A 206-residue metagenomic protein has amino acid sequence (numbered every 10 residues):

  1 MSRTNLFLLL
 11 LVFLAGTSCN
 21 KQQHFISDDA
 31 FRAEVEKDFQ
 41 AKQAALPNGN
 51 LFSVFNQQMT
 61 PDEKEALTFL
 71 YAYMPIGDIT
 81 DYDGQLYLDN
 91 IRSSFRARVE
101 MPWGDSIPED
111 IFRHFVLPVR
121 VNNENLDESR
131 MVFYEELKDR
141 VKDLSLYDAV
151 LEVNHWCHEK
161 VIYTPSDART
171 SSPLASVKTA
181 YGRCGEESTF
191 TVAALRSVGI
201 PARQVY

Functional and structural regions predicted by a protein language model:
M1-I26: Bacterial Sec-dependent N-terminal signal peptides
C19-N154, S166, S176, S197-V198: N-terminal accessory/pre-domain segments preceding catalytic cores
V153, A180-V205: Cysteine-centered nucleophilic/redox motifs
N154-H158, I162: Amphipathic, well-packed alpha-helical segments that form the structural scaffold of globular domains
I162-T164, Y181: Aromatic-lined, polymer-binding surfaces characteristic of secreted/periplasmic polysaccharide-degrading enzymes
T164-S171, R203-Y206: Surface-exposed patches in mature extracellular/periplasmic domains of secreted proteins
P173-Y181: Conserved short loop/turn motifs at secondary-structure junctions
